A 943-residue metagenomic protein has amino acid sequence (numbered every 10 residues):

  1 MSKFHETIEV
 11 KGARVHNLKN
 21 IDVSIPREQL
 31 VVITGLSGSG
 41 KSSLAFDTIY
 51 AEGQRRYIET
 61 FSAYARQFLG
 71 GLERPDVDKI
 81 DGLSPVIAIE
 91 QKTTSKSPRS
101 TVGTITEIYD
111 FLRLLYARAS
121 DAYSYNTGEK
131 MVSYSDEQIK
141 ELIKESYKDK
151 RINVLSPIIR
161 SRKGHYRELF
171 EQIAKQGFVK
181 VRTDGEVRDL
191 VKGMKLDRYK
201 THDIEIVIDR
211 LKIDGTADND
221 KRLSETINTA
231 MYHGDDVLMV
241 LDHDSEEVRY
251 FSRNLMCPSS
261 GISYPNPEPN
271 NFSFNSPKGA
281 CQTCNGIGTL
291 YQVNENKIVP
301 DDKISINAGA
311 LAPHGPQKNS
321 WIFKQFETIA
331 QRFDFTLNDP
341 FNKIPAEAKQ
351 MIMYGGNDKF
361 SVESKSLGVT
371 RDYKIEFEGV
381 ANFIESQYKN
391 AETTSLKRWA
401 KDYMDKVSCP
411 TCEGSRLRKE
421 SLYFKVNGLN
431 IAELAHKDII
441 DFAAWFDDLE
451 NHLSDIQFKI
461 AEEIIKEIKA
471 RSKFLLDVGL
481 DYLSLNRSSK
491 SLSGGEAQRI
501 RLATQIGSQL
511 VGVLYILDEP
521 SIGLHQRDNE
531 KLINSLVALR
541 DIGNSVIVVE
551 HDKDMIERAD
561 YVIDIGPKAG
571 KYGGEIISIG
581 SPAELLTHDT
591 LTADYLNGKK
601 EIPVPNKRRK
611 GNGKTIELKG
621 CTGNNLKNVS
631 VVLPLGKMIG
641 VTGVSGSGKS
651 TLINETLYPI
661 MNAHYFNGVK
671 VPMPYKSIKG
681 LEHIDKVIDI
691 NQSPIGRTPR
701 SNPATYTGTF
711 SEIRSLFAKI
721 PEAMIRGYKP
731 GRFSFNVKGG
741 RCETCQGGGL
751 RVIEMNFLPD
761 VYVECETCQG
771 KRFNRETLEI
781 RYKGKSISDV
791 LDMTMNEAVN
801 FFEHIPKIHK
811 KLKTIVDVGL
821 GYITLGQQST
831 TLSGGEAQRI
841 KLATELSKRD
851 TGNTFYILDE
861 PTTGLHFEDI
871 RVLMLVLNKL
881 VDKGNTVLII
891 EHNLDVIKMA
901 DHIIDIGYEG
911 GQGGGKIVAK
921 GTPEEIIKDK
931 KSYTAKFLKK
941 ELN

Functional and structural regions predicted by a protein language model:
M1-N943: Conserved phosphate-binding elements of NTP-dependent enzyme cores
